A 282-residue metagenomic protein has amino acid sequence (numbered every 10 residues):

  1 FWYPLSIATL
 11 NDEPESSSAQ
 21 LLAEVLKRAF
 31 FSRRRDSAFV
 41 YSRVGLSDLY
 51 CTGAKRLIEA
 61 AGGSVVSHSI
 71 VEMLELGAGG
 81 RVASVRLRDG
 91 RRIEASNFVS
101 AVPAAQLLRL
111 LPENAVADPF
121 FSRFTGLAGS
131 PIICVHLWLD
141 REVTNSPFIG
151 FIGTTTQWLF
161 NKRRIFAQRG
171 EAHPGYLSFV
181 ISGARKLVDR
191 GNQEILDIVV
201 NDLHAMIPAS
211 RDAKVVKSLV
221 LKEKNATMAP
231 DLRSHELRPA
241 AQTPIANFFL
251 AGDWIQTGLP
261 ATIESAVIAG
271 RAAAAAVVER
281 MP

Functional and structural regions predicted by a protein language model:
F1-G77, A83: Active-site/ligand-binding neighborhood in enzyme catalytic cores
L21, R163-E171, E223-L250, W254-T257: FAD-binding beta-loop-beta segment adjacent to the flavin cofactor pocket
F30-S37, S182, L250-T257: Short glycine/proline-rich turn/loop motifs
A61, I93-S96, A274-P282: Short, hydrophobic alpha-helical segments
S64-V66, V216-L219, F249: General small-molecule cofactor/ligand-binding pocket signal
S69-S210, L221, R238: Mid-domain catalytic core of redox enzymes that form a hydrophobic substrate pocket/lid adjacent to a catalytic redox
R109-L111, P230, P260-A261: Short glycine-/acidic-enriched loop or helix-start segments at secondary-structure transitions that form or flank
I255-V277, M281: A conserved FAD-binding loop/helix module that cradles the flavin
